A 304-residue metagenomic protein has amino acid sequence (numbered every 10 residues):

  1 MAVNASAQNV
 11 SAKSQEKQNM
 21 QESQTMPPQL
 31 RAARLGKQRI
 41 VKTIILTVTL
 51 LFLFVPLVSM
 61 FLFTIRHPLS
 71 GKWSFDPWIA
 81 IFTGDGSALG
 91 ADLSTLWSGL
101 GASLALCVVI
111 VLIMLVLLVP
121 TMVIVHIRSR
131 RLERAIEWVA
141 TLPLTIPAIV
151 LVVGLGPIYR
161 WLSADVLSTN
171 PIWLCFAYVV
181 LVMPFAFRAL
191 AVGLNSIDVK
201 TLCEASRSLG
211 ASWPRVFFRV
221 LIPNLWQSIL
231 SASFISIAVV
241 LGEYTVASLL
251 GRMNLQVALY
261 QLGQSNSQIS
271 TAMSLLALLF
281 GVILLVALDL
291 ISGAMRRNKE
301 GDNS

Functional and structural regions predicted by a protein language model:
A2-V10, E16, Q21-K42, A191-C203 (+4 more regions): C-terminal transmembrane helix and the adjacent membrane-cytosol boundary/short C-terminal tail of inner/organellar
L30-R34, C107-A140, V153, P157-L162 (+4 more regions): Transmembrane-helix boundary motif in ABC transporter permease subunits
Q38-R39, K72, W78-G90, L241-K299: Interhelical loop and adjacent transmembrane-helix boundary motif in polytopic membrane transport permeases
T43, S94-A105, I158-A186, W226-S228: Loop-to-helix entry region at the N-terminal start of transmembrane alpha-helices in multi-pass membrane transporters
I44-L53, V180, F187-L190, W213-G242 (+1 more regions): Transmembrane alpha-helices
V48-D92, S248-L249, D302-S304: Short membrane-interfacial helix/loop motifs at transmembrane-helix boundaries
V55-L62, L112, V116-P120, W173-F176 (+5 more regions): Membrane-embedded alpha-helices of multi-pass transport/permease systems
F75, I127, E133, I149-V180 (+3 more regions): Membrane-interfacial helix termini and adjacent extracytoplasmic/periplasmic loops of multi-pass transporters
